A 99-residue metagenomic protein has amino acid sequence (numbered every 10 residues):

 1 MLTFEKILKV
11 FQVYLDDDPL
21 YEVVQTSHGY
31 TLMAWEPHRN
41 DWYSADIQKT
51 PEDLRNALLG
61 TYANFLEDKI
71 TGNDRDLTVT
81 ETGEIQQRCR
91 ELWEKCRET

Functional and structural regions predicted by a protein language model:
M1-L2, R39-N56: A short, exposed loop/beta-hairpin motif centered on an aromatic-Gly-Thr core
M1-L20, L58-T99: Negatively charged, low-complexity tracts enriched in Asp/Glu with abundant Ser/Thr
F4, Q25, L32-M33, E52 (+1 more regions): Alpha-helical interaction segments
V13, L32-A34, Q48: Short beta-strand element of the conserved SAM-dependent methyltransferase core
P19-Y43, G60-T61: Short aromatic-glycine-(Arg/Gly/Cys) micro-motifs in beta-strand/loop hairpins
S27, E36, D41, Q48-K49 (+2 more regions): A generic structural signal for solvent-exposed, polar alpha-helical segments
